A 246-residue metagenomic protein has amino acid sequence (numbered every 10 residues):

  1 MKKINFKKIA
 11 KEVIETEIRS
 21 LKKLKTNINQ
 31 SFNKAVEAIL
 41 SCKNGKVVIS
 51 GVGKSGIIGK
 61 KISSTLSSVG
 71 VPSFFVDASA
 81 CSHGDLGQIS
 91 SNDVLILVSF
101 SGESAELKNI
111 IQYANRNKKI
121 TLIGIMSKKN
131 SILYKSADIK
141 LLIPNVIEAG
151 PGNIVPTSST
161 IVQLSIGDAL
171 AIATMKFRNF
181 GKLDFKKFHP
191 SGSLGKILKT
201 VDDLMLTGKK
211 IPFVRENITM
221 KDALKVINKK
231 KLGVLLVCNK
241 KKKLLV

Functional and structural regions predicted by a protein language model:
M1-I14, V52-G59: Short, compositionally biased "basic patch" segments
N5-G45: An N-terminal, well-structured beta->alpha segment
E17, G51, I96, L170 (+3 more regions): Terminal peptide-recognition signature
S31-A35, C81-D85, D222-A223: Short acidic active-site motifs
L40, N44-S165, A169-T174: Glycine-rich phosphate-binding loops that contact phosphosugars or nucleotide phosphates
K135, A149, K176-L206: Internal, active-site/partner-interface "lid" segment
F213-K231, C238: The conserved cystathionine-beta-synthase
K231-L232, K243-V246: Short beta->alpha transition motifs characteristic of CBS
